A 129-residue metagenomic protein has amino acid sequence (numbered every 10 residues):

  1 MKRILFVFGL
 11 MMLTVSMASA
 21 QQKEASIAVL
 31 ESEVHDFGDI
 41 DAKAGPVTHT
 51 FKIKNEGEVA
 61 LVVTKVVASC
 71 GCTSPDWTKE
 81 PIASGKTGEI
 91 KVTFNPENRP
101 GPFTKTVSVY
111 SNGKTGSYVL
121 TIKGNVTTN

Functional and structural regions predicted by a protein language model:
M1-K23: Bacterial Sec-dependent N-terminal signal peptides
Q21-K52, N129: Beta-sheet-dominated interaction scaffolds and their linkers
H35, K86-V92: Short strand-edge motifs at loop-to-beta-strand transitions and within beta-strands of extracellular beta-rich domains
A44-T50, R99-T106: Short, solvent-exposed loop/turn segments enriched in Ser/Thr/Gly
I53-G57: Asparagine-centered strand-capping/turn motif at beta-strand->loop junctions
V59-V66, V119-L120: Short, hydrophobic/aromatic beta-strand segments
S69-D76: Short, solvent-exposed loop/linker segments at beta-strand-coil boundaries, enriched for Pro/Gly and Ser/Thr
P100-T128: Terminal connector regions
